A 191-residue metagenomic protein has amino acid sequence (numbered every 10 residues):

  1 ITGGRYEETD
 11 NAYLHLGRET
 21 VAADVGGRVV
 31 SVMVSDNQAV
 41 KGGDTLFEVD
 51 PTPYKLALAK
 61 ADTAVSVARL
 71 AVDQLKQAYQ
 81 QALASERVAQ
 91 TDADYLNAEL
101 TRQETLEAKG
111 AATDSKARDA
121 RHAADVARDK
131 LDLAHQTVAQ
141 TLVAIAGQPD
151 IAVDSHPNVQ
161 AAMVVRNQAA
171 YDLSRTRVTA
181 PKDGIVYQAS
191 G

Functional and structural regions predicted by a protein language model:
I1-G4: Single-pass alpha-helical transmembrane signal-anchor segments
E7-Q74, K109-K116, Y187-G191: Long, amphipathic coiled-coil "stalk"/hairpin helices in large membrane-associated assemblies
G17-T20, S35, N158-T179, D183-G191: Beta-strand-rich soluble domains of envelope-associated proteins, predominantly from Gram-negative bacteria
K55-E86, Q90, D114, R121-R177: Long, charged amphipathic alpha-helices with heptad-repeat/coiled-coil character
